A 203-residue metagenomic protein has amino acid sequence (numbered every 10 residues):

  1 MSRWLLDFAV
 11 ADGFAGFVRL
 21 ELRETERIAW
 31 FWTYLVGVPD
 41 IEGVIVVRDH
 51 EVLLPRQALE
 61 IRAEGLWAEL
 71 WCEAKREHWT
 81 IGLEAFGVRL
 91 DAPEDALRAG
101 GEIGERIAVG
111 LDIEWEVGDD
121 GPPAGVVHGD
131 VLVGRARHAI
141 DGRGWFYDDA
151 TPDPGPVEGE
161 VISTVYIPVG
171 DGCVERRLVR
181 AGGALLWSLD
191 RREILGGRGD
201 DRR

Functional and structural regions predicted by a protein language model:
M1-R203: Structured soluble/peripheral alpha/beta segments that form catalytic or ligand/cofactor-binding pockets
